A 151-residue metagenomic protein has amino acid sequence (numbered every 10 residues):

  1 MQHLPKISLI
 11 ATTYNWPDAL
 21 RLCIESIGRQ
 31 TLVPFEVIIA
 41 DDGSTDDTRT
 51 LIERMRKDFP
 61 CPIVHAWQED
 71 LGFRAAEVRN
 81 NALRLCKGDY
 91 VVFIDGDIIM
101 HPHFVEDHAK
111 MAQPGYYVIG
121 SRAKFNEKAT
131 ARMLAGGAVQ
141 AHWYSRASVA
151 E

Functional and structural regions predicted by a protein language model:
P5-S8, E36: Cell-envelope/extracellular polymer assembly enzymes that use nucleotide-activated donors
E25-P34: Short, acidic, metal-binding catalytic loop of nucleotide-sugar glycosyltransferases
S26, D41-L51, G72: A conserved acidic beta->alpha catalytic loop
P34-G43, V64-Q68: Short beta-strand/loop segment that forms part of the nucleotide-sugar
E69-C86, H103, D107: Glycine-rich, basic loop-to-helix element that forms the pyrophosphate-binding segment of sugar-nucleotide handling
V91: Short aromatic/hydrophobic "clamp" motif used to bind/position activated sugar donors
D95-I99: The conserved acidic donor/metal-binding loop of glycosyltransferases
H103-A141: Conserved donor NDP-sugar-binding/catalytic core segment of glycosyltransferases
